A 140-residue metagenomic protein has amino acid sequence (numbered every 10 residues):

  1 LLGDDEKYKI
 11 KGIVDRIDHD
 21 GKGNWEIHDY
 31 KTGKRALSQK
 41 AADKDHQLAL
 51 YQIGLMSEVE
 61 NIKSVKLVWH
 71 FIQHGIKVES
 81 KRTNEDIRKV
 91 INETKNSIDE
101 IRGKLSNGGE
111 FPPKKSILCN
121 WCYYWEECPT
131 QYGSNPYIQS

Functional and structural regions predicted by a protein language model:
L1-S140: RecB-family 4Fe-4S metal-dependent nuclease core
